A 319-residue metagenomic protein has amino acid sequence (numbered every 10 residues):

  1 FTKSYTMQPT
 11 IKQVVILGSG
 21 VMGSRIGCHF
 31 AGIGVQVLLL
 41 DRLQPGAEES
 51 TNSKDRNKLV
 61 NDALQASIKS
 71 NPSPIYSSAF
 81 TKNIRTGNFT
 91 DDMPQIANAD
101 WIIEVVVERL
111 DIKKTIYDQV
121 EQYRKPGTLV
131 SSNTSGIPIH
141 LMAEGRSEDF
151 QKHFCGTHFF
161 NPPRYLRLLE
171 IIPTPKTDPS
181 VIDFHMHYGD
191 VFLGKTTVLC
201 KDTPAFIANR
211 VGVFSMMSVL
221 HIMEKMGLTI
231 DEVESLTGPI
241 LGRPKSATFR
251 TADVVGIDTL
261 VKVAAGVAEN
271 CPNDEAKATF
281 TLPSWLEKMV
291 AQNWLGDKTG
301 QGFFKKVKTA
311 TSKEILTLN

Functional and structural regions predicted by a protein language model:
Y5-N319: N-terminal glycine-rich phosphate-binding loop for ADP-containing cofactors
